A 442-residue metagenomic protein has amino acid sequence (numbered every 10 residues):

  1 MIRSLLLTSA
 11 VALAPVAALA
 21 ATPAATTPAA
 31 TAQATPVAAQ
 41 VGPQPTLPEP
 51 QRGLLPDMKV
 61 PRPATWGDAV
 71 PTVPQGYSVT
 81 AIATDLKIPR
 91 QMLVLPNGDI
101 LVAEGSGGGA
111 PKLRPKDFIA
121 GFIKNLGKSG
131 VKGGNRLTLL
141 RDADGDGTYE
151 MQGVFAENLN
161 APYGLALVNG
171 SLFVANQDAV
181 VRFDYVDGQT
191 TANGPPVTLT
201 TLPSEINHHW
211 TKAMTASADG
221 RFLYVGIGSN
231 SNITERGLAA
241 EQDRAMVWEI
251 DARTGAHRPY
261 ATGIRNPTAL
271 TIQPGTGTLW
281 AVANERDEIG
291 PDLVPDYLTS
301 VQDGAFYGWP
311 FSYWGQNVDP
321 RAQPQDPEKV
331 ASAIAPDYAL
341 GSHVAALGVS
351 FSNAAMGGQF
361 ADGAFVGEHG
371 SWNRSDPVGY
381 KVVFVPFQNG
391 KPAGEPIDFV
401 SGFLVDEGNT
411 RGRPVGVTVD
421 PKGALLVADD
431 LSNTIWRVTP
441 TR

Functional and structural regions predicted by a protein language model:
M1-A20: Gram-negative bacterial Sec-dependent N-terminal signal peptides
A30-V73, G109-L113, I119-K128, K132-G134 (+8 more regions): Beta-propeller domain segments
A81-L86, G153-L159, L199-I206, P259-G263 (+3 more regions): Surface loop/turn motifs at the tips and blade-to-blade linkers of beta-strand repeat domains
M92, L165, M214, P267-L270 (+2 more regions): Hydrophobic core register within WD40 beta-propeller blades
L95-G98, L167-G170, A216-G220, T271-T276 (+2 more regions): Residue-level detector of Asp-centered blade-edge/turn motifs that repeat once per structural unit in beta-propeller
D99-L101, S171-V174, F222-G226, T278-V282 (+2 more regions): Conserved beta-propeller blade signature
T148-S171, N176-A218, S229-N232: Asp-box/WD-like beta-propeller blade repeats and closely related beta-sheet repeat scaffolds
T418-R442: Blade-level signature of beta-propeller repeat domains, shared across WD40, Kelch, NHL, RCC1 and BNR/Asp-box propellers
